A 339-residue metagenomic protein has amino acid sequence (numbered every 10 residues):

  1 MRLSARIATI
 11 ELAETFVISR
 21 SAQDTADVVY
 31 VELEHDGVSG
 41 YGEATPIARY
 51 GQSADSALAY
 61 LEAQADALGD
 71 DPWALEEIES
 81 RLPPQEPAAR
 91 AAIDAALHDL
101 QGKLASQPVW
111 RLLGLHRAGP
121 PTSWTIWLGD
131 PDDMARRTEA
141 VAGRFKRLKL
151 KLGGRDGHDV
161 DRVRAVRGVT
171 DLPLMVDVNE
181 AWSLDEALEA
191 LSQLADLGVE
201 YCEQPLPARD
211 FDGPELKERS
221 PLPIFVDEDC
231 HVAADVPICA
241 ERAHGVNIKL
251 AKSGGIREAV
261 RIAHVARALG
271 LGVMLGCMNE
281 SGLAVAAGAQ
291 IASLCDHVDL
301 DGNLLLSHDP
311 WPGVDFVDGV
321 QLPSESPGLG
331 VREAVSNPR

Functional and structural regions predicted by a protein language model:
M1-L12, Q23, V28-Y30, D36 (+1 more regions): Flexible C-terminal active-site loop/helix
I7, S21, L33-H35, S39-A105: Metal- or metallocofactor-binding catalytic centers and their adjacent structured scaffolds across diverse enzyme
T15-R20: Short, P/G- and charge-enriched loop/turn segments at secondary-structure junctions
Q23, G119-D132, L152-G153, N179-S183 (+1 more regions): Active-site mouth loops of central-metabolism enzymes
D36-V38, D66-D70, G143, G168-D171 (+2 more regions): Generic secondary-structure signature for well-ordered alpha-helical cores
D99-P108, S293-H297: Short helix-capping/linker segments at secondary-structure and domain boundaries
K103-Q107, H116-K146, D156-V160: Active-site beta->alpha loop and helix N-cap motifs at the rims of alpha/beta catalytic domains
L150, R155-A286, Q290-S293, S307-G319: Catalytic core of soluble alpha/beta enzymes
